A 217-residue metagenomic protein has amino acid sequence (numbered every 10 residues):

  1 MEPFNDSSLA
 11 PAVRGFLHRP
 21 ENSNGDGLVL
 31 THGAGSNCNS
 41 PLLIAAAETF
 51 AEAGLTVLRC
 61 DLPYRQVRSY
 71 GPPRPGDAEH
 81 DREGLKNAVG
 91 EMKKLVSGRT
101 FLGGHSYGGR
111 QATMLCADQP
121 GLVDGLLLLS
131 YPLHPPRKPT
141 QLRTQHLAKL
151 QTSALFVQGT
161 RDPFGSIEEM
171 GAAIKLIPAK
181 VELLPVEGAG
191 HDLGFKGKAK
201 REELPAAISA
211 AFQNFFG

Functional and structural regions predicted by a protein language model:
F4-R99, G194-G197: Serine-hydrolase catalytic machinery in alpha/beta-hydrolase-like enzymes
A34, T160-D162, G188-G190: Acidic beta-to-alpha connecting loop that harbors the catalytic carboxylate
L85-Q151: Primarily recognizes the serine-hydrolase "nucleophile elbow" in alpha/beta-hydrolase and SGNH/GDSL folds
L150-Q151, F156-Q158, D162: Short beta-strand/loop motif that positions the catalytic acidic residue of the alpha/beta-hydrolase fold
P163-E169: Conserved alpha/beta-hydrolase "acid-adjacent" motif
I177-L193: Catalytic histidine neighborhood in serine/cysteine hydrolases with alpha/beta-hydrolase-type architecture
A189-E203: Catalytic histidine-centered segment of alpha/beta-hydrolase-like enzymes
